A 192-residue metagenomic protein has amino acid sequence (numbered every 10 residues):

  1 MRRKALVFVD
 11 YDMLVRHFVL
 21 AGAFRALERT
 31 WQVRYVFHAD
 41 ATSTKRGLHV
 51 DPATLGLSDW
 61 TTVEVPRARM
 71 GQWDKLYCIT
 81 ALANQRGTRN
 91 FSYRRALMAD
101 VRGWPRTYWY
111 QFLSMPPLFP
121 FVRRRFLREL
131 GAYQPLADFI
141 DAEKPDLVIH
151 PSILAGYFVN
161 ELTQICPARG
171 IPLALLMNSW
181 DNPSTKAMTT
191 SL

Functional and structural regions predicted by a protein language model:
R2-A5: Extreme N-terminal starter segment of soluble prokaryotic enzymes
F8-A21, S43, I153: A short, glycine/small-residue-rich beta-strand->loop->alpha-helix junction that serves as a flexible
V15-R16, A41-V50, Y157-F158, S184: Short, charged/polar "capping" segments at the starts of alpha-helices and the immediately preceding loops
G22-Q32: A short, Lys/Arg-enriched amphipathic alpha-helix followed by its capping loop at the start of a domain
R34-A137, D141-A142: Conserved N-terminal ligand/cofactor-binding loop architecture of enzyme catalytic domains
R124-L127, G131, P151, Y157 (+1 more regions): Active-site-proximal region of nucleotide-activated glycan assembly enzymes, centered on histidine/acidic-rich loops
A137-G156: Short N-terminal targeting/anchoring amphipathic segment
